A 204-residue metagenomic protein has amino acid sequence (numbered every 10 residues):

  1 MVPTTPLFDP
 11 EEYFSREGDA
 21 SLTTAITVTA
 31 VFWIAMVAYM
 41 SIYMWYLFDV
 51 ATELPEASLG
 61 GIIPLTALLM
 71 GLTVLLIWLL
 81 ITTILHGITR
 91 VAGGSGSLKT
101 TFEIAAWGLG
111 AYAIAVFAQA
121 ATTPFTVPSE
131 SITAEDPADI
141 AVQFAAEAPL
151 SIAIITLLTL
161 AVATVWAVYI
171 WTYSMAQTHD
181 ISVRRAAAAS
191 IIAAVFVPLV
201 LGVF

Functional and structural regions predicted by a protein language model:
M1-V50, E56-A57: N-terminal juxtamembrane cytosolic/stromal segments of multi-pass membrane proteins
T4, I81-A106, T172, H179: Membrane-interface segments at transmembrane-helix boundaries
F14-F32, K99-L109, R184-I191: Alpha-helical transmembrane segments and their helix-start/interface "positive-inside/aromatic belt" motifs in integral
E17, S21, L54-T66, M70 (+4 more regions): Membrane-helix interfacial "entry" motifs
T27-V37, A106-T123: Hydrophobic alpha-helical membrane-insertion segments
S41-E53, R90-S95, P124-E135, H179: Transmembrane helix-loop junctions in multipass membrane proteins, especially transporters and channels
I63-H86, A113, A120-A193: Selective recognition of hydrophobic, aromatic-rich stretches within alpha-helical transmembrane segments of polytopic
L199-F204: Juxtamembrane boundary at the C-terminal end of a transmembrane helix
